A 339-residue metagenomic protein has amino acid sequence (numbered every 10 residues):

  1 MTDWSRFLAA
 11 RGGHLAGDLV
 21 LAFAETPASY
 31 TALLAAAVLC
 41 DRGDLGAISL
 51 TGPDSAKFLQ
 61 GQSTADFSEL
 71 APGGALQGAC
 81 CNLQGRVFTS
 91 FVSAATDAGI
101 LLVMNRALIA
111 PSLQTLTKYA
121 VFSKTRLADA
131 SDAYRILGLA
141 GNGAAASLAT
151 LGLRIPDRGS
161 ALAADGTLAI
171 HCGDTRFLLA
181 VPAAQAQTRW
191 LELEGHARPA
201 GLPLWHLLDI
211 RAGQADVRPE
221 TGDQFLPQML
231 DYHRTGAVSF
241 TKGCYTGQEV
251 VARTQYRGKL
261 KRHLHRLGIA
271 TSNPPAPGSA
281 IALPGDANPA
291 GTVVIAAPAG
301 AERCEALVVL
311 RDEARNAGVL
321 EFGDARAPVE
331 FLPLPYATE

Functional and structural regions predicted by a protein language model:
M1, E220, P335-E339: Helix-rich terminal scaffold detector
M1-Q77, C81-N82, R86-F88: Acidic, proline/glycine-enriched N-terminal capping motif
T26-A35, G74-S90, A120-S123, G159-L168 (+1 more regions): Short amphipathic beta-strand starts and helix->beta connectors
V38-L39, A47, T89-A212: Acidic, low-complexity central loop/insert segments
C40-G61, A128-A146, K259-A270: Short glycine-/aliphatic-rich beta-strand segments at the starts of folded cytosolic domains
G73-L76, L151-L162, P275-A280, A317-G318: Glycine-centered loop/turn motifs
L179-G268: Anionic-ligand-binding alpha/beta catalytic cores of soluble enzymes and soluble regulatory domains that recognize
L230-V238, A252-E339: Glycine-rich, small/acidic residue-mixed loop/short-helix segments
